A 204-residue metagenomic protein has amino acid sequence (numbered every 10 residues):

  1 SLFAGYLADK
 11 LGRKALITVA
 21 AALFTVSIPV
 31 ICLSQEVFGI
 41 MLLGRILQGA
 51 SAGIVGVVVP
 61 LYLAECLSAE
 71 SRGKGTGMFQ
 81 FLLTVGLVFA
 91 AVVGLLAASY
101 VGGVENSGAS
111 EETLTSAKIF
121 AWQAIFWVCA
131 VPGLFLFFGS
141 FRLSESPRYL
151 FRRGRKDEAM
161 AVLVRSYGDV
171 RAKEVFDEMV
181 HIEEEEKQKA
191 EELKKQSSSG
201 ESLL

Functional and structural regions predicted by a protein language model:
S1-V164, E174, E185-L204: Transmembrane-helix signature of 12-pass secondary carriers
Y167-G168: Short helix/loop segments within enzyme catalytic domains that coordinate or immediately flank catalytic cofactors
D177-I182: Short amphipathic alpha-helical segments embedded in low-complexity Lys/Glu-rich regions
